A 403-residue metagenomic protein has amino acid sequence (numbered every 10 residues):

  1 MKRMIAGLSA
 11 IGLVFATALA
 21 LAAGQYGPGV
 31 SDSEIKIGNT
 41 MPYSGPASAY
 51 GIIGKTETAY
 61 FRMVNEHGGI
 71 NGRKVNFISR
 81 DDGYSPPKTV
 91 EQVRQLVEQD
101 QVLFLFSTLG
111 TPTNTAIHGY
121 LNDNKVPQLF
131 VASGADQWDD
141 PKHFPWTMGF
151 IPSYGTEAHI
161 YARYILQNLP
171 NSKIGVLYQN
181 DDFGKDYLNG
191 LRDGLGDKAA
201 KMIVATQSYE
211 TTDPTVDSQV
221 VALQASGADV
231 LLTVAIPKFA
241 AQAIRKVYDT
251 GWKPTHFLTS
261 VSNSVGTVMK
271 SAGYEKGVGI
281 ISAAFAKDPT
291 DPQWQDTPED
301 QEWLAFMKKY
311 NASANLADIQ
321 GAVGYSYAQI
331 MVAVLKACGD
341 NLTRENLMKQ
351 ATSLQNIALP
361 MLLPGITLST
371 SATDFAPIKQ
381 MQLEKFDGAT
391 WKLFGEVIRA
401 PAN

Functional and structural regions predicted by a protein language model:
M1-K36, I398-N403: Short, low-complexity disordered leader/linker segments with a strong preference for bacterial N-terminal type II
A22-N39, E66-K74, L166-S172, N341: Immediate post-signal peptide segment of exported/extracytoplasmic ligand-binding proteins
A23-Q25, E34, A49-K55, H67-D140 (+3 more regions): Beta-alpha junction/loop-to-helix N-cap segments that form part of ligand/metal-binding clefts
Q25-T58, R80-P87, L109-G110, L177-K185 (+3 more regions): Extracytoplasmic "Venus flytrap"
D82, L129, A135-D139, T211-T212 (+2 more regions): Venus flytrap/periplasmic-binding-protein-like
P87-E91, E98, D136-D139, F144-T250 (+1 more regions): Extracellular/periplasmic Venus flytrap/periplasmic-binding protein
V247-Y325, V397-P401: Extracellular/periplasmic periplasmic-binding protein-like sensory domains
K309-G321, V332-W391: Segments of small-molecule ligand-sensing domains
